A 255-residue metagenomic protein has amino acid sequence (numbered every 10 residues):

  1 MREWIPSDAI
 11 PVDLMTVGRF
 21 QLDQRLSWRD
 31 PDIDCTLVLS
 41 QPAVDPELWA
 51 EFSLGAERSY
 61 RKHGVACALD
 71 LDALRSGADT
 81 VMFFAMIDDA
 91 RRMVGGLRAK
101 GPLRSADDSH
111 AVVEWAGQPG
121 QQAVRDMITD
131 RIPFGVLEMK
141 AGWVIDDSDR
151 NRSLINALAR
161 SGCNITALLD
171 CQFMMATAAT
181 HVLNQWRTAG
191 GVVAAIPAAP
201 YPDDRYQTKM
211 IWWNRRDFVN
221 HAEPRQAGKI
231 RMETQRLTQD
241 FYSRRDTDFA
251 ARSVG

Functional and structural regions predicted by a protein language model:
M1-V65, R75, I145-D146, A167-G255: Terminal substrate-recognition subdomain of acyl/acetyltransferases
L69-R75, F83, R125-I128, P197-P200: Catalytic micro-motifs at enzyme active sites that drive phosphoryl/nucleotidyl and oxygen chemistry
R75-F84, R104-D108: A short helix-loop-beta-strand connector motif used in the catalytic cores of GNAT acetyltransferases and, in some
T80-A99: Conserved beta-hairpin
M93-G96, E138, F173-T177: A structural signal for short, well-ordered beta-strand segments and their strand-loop junctions that often border
R98-I145: Conserved acyl-donor/pantetheine-binding loop and adjacent beta-alpha core of acyl/acetyltransferases and related
Q121, M139, R160-N164, Q172-M174 (+1 more regions): Aromatic (often tryptophan-rich) hydrophobic motifs at membrane interfaces
R150-N164: Conserved acetyl-CoA-binding loop-helix of GNAT-fold acetyltransferases
